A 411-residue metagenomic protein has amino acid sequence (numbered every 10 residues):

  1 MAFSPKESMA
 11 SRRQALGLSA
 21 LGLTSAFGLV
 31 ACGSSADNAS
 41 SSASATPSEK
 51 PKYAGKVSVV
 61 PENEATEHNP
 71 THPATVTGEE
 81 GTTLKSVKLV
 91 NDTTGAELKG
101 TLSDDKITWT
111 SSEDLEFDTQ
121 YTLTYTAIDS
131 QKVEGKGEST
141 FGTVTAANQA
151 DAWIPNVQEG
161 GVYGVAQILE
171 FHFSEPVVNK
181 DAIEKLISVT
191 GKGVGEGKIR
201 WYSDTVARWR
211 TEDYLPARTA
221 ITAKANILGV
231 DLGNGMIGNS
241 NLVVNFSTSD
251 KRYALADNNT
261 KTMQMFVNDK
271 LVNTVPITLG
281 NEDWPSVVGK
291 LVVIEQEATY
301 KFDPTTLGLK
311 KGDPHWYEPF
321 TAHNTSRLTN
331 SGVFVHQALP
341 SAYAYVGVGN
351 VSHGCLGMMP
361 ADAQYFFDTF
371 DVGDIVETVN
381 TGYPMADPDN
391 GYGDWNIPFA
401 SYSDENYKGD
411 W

Functional and structural regions predicted by a protein language model:
A2-A20, G28, G33-D250, I277: Acidic, low-complexity Ser/Thr/Gly/Pro-rich repeat segments typical of extracellular/periplasmic and surface-exposed
S86, L186, T262, T325 (+1 more regions): Conserved beta-strand and immediately adjacent loop positions that scaffold enzyme active sites
V165, V288, P304-W411: Exported/periplasmic cell-wall-interacting domains
E170, E184, T260, T274 (+2 more regions): Extracytoplasmic/secreted envelope proteins and their assembly/folding machinery, especially bacterial periplasmic
H172, P176, K180, T299 (+2 more regions): Structured segments of extracytoplasmic/periplasmic soluble domains in secreted or envelope-associated proteins
S203, A207, L255-N258, P285 (+1 more regions): Short, glycine/acidic-rich beta->alpha junctions
M236-A344: Gly/Pro-biased beta-strand-loop elements
